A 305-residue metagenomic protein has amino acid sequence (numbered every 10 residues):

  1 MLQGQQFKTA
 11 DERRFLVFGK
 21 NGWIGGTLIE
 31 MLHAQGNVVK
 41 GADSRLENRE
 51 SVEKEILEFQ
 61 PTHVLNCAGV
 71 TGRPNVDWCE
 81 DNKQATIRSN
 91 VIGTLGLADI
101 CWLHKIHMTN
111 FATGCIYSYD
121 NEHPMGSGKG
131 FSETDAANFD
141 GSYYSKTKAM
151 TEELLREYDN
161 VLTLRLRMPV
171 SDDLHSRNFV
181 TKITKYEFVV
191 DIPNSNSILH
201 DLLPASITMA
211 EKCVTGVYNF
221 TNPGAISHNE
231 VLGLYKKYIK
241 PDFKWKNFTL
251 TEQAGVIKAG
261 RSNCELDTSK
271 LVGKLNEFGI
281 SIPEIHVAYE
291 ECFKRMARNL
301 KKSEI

Functional and structural regions predicted by a protein language model:
M1-F7, R13, I282-I305: Amphipathic terminal alpha-helices
L2-A34: N-terminal Rossmann NAD(P)H-binding glycine-rich loop of SDR-like oxidoreductase domains
F18, A42, V64-A68, M108-G114 (+2 more regions): SDR active-site strand-loop-helix element
K40-E50: Rossmann-fold cofactor-recognition segment
R49-S89, I100: NAD(P)H-binding glycine-rich loop region in Rossmannoid oxidoreductase-like domains and their noncatalytic homologs
D81-R88, I92-G93, I116-L164, S171: Catalytic helix-loop patch of NAD(P)-dependent Rossmann-fold dehydrogenases
G141, E153-P204, T208: NAD(P)-dependent short-chain dehydrogenase/reductase
A205-N263, A297-I305: Mid/C-terminal beta-alpha module of Rossmann-like enzyme folds, strongest in SDR-family dehydrogenases/epimerases
